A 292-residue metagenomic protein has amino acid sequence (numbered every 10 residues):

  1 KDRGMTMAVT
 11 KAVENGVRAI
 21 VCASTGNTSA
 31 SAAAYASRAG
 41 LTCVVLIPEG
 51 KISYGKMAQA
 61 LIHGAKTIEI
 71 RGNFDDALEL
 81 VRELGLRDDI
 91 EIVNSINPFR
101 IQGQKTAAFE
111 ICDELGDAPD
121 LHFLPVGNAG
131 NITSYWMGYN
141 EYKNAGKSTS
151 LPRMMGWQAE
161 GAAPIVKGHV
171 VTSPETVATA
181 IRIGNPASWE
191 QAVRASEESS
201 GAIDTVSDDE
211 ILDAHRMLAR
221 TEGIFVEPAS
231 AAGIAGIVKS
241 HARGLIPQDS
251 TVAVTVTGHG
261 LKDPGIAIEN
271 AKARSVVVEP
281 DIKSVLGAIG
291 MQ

Functional and structural regions predicted by a protein language model:
K1-A8, V93-A108, E227-A231: A glycine-rich, Thr/Ser-enriched phosphate-binding loop motif common to dinucleotide/cofactor-binding enzymes
A8, A12-Y35, G40-P48, P119-N128 (+2 more regions): A short, small-residue-rich loop immediately preceding and capping a beta-strand
I20-S29, I96-R100, L124-N128, S207 (+1 more regions): Active-site nucleophile and cofactor-binding loops and adjacent substrate-binding regions of central metabolic enzymes
V21, S29-G72, D76-L84, V166-V170 (+1 more regions): Active-site-proximal loop->helix
S31-A34, A39, H63, P98-S199 (+1 more regions): Glycine-rich phosphate/pyrophosphate-binding loop at beta-loop-alpha junctions
R38, I234-Q292: Catalytic phosphate/nucleotide-handling subdomain of diverse soluble enzymes
G72-D89, N140-F225, E269-Q292: Active-site/ligand-binding loops adjacent to catalytic centers
L121-G127, P152, L212-A219, G223-A242 (+1 more regions): Substrate-binding/catalytic subdomain of NAD(P)-dependent oxidoreductase enzymes
